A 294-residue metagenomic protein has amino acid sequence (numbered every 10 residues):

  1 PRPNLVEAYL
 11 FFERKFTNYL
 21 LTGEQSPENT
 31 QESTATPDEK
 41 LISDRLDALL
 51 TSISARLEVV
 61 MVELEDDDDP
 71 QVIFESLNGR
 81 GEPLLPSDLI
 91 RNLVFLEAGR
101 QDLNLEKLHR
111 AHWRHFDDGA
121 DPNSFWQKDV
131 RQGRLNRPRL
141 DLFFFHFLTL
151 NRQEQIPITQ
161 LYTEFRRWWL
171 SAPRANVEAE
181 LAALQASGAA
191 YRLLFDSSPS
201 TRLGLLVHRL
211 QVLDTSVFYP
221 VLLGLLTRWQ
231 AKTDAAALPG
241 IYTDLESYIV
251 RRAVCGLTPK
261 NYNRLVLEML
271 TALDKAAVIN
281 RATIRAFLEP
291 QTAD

Functional and structural regions predicted by a protein language model:
P1-L50, E58: Long, basic N-terminal domains or extensions that often function in RNA/ssDNA interaction or organelle/cellular
K15, Y19-T36, E63, P86-R91 (+1 more regions): A cross-family structural signal marking well-folded subdomains
D47-S52, Q211-L213: Short, flexible, solvent-exposed loop/turn segments with mixed acidic/basic and small polar residues
I53, D294: Active-site-adjacent "gating/activation" loops or surface patches in catalytic cores
A55-V60, D69, F218-P220: Structural beta-strand/beta-sheet cores of well-ordered domains, especially the beta-sheet scaffolds that support
D67-P70, G81, E97: Flexible loop/turn segments at secondary-structure boundaries
I73: Carboxylate-rich, divalent-cation-coordinating active-site regions
